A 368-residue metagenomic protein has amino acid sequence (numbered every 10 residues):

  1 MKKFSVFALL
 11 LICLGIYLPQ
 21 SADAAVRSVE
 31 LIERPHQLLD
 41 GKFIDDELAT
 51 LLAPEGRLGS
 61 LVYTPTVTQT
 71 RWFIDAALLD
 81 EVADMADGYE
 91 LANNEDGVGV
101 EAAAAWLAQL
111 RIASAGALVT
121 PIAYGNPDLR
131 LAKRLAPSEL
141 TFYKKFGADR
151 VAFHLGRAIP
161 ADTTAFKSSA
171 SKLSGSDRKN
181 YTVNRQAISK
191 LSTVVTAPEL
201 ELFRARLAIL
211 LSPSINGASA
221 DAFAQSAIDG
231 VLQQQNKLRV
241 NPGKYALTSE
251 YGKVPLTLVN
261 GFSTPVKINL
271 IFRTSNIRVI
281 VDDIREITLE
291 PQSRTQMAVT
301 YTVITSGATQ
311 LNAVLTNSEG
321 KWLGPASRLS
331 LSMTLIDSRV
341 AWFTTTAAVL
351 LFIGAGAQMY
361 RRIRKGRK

Functional and structural regions predicted by a protein language model:
M1-K253, L258-V259, I268, F272-P291 (+3 more regions): N-terminal membrane-targeting/anchoring modules of bacterial envelope and secretion proteins
